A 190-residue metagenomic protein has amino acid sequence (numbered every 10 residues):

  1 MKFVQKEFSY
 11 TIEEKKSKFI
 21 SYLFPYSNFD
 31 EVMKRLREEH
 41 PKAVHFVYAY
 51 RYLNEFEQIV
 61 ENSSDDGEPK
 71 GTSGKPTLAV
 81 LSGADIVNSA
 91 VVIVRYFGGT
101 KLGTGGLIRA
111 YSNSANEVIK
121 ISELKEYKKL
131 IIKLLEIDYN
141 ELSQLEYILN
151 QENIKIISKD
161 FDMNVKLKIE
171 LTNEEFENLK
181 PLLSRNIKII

Functional and structural regions predicted by a protein language model:
M1-G71, S158, R185, I190: C-terminal regulatory domains involved in ligand/effector binding and gene-expression control
E68-T104: Ordered, amphipathic secondary-structure segments that act as subunit-interaction surfaces in large macromolecular
S112-L130: Long, charge-dense
L124-Y139, L167: Short glycine-/aliphatic-rich beta-strand segments at the starts of folded cytosolic domains
Y127-I131, E146-D162: Conserved loop-to-helix interface motifs that mediate assembly, gating, or partner/ligand docking in ancient ring
E136-N153, N178: Short amphipathic alpha-helix segments
D160-M163, E177-L182, K188: Mixed-charge, glycine-accented linear interaction segment located at domain edges/termini
I169-E175: Terminal, non-globular segments
